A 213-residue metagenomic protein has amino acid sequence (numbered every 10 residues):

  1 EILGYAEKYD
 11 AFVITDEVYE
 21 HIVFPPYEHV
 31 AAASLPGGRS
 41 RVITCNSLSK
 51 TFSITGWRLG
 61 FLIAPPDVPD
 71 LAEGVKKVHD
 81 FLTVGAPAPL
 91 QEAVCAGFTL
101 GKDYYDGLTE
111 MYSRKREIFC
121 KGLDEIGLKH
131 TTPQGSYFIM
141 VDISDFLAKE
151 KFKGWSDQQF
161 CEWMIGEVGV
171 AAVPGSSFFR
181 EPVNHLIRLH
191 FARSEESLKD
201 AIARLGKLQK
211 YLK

Functional and structural regions predicted by a protein language model:
E1-E28: Catalytic PLP-binding core of fold-type I/II PLP enzymes
K8-Y9, I126, V168, L212: Helix C-cap/helix->beta junction micro-motif
D10-F12, R41-I43, A171: Proline-centered loop/turn at the N-terminus of a beta-strand
V13-T15, V84, T132, A172-P174: Hydrophobic residues in well-ordered beta-strands that form the structural core
L35-S113, E117-I126, L208-K210: Conserved core segment of the aminotransferase class I/II
C95, E110-C120, H130-A148: Conserved glycine-rich beta-strand-loop-beta hairpin in the small C-terminal domain of fold type I
K153-G154, W163-A172, S176-K213: PLP-dependent enzyme catalytic core of the Aspartate aminotransferase-like
